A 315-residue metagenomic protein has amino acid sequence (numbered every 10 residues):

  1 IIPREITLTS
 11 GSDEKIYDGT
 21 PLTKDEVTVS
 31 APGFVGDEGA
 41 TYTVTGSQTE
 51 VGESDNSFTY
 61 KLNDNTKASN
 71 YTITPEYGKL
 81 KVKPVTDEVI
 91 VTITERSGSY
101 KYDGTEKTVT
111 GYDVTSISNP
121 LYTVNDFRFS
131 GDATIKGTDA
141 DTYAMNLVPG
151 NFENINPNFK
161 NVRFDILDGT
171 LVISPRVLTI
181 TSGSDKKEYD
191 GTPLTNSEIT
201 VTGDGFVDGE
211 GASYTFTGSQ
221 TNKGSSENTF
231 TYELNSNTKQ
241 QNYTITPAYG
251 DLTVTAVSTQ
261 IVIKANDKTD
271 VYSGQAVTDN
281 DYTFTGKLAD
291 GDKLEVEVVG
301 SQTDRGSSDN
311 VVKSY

Functional and structural regions predicted by a protein language model:
I1-Y315: Solvent-exposed beta-strand/loop surfaces, strongest in extracytoplasmic domains of secreted and cell-surface proteins
